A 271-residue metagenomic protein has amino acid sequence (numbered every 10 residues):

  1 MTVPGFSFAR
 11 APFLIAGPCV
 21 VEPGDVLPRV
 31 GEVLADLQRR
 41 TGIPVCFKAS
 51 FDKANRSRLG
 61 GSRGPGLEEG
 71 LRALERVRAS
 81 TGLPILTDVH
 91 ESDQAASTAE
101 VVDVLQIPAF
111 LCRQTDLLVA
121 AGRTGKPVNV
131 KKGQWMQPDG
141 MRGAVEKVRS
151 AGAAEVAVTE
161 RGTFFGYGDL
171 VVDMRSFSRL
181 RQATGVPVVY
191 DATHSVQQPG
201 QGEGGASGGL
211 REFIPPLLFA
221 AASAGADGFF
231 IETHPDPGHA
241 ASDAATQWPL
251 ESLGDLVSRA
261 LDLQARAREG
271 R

Functional and structural regions predicted by a protein language model:
M1-I15, A265-R271: N-terminal amphipathic alpha-helix/helix-capping segment at the start of soluble metabolic enzymes
F13-I15, G42-K48, P84-L86, D103-V104 (+4 more regions): Structural preference for beta-strand elements that scaffold enzyme active sites
L14-L27, V45-L67, T233-A244: Glycine-rich, proline-tolerant flexible connector loops at the mouths of alpha/beta enzymes
L27-G31, A35, A95, E100-F110 (+2 more regions): A short alpha/beta connector and helix-capping loop motif
E32-T41, G60-L86, A121-P127, F177-V189 (+1 more regions): Alpha-helix-loop-beta-strand connector modules within alpha/beta enzyme cores
G60-E68, V104-L111, Y167-M174, S195-S223 (+2 more regions): Active-site-adjacent loop and "lid" segments of alpha/beta metabolic enzymes
P65-G66, S80-Q94, D103-D116, K126-P138 (+2 more regions): Catalytic beta/alpha-barrel core
G125, N129-T233: Catalytic alpha/beta core domains of metabolic enzymes, predominantly
